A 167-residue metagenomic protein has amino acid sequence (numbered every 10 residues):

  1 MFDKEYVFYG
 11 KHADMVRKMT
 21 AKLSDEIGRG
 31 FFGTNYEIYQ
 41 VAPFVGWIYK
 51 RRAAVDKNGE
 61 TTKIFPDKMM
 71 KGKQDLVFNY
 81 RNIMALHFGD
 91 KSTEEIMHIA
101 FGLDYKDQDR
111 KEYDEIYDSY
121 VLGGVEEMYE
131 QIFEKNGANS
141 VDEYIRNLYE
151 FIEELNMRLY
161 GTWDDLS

Functional and structural regions predicted by a protein language model:
M1-E26, R52-S167: Charged, low-complexity intrinsically disordered terminal regions and linker tails
F31-K57: Short, basic amphipathic alpha-helical segments that act as recognition/interaction helices in nucleic-acid-binding
